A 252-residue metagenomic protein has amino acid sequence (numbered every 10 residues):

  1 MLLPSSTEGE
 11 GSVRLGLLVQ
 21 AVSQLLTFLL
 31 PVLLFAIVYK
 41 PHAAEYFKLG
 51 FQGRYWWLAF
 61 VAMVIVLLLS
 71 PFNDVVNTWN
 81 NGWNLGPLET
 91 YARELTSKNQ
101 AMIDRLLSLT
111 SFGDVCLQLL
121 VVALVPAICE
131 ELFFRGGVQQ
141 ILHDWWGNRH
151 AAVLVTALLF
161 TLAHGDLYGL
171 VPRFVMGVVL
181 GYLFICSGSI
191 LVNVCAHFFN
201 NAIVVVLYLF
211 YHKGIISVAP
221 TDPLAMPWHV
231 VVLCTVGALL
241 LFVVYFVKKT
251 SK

Functional and structural regions predicted by a protein language model:
L2-E8, S12, E45-V125: Juxtamembrane helix-loop-helix connectors linking adjacent transmembrane helices in multi-pass membrane enzymes
G16-T27, N99-V125, A225-A238: Hydrophobic alpha-helical transmembrane segments
L18-A21, W56-V64, C116, L120 (+4 more regions): Hydrophobic alpha-helical transmembrane segments
F35-A44, L183-I185, F242-T250: Structural signal for the C-terminal ends of transmembrane alpha-helices and the immediately following loop
A43, G53-W56, V115, W146-L154 (+2 more regions): Membrane-helix interface segments
C129-V155, Y182-S189: Membrane-interface helix/loop boundary segments of multi-pass membrane proteins
T161-G165, G169-D222: Functionally important transmembrane alpha-helices
F198-K252: C-terminal membrane module of polytopic membrane proteins
